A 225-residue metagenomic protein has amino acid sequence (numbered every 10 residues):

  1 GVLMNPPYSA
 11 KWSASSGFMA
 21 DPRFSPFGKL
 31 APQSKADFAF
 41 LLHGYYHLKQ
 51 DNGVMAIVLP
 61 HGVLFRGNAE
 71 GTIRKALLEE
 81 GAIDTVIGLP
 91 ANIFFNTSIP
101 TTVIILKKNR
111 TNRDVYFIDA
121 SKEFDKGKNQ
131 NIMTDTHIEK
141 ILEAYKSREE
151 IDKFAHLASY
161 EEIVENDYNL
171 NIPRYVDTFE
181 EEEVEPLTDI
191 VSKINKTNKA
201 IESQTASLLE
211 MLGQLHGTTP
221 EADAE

Functional and structural regions predicted by a protein language model:
G1-E225: A conserved structural/catalytic subdomain of Rossmann-like adenosyl-cofactor enzymes
